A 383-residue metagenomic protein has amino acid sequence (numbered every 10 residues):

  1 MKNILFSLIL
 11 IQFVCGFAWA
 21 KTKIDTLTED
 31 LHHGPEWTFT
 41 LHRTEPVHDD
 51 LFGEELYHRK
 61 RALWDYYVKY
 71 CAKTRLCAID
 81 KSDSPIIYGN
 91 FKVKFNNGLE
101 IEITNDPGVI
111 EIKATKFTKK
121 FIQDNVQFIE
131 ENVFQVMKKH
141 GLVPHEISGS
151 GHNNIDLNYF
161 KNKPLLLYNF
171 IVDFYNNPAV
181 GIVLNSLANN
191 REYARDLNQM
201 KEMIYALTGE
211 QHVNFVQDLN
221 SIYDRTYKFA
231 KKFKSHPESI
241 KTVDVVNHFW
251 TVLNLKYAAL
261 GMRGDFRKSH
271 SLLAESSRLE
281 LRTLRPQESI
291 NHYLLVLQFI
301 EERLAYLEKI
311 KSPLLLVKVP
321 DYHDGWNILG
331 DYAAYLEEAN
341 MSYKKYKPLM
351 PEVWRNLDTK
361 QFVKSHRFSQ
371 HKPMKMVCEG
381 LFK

Functional and structural regions predicted by a protein language model:
M1-K21: Classical Sec-dependent N-terminal signal peptides that target proteins to the secretory pathway
K21-V143, K161-K383: C-terminal accessory/tail domains of diverse enzymes
I147-I155: Short, conserved phosphate-binding/catalytic loop or strand-edge motifs used in phosphoryl-/nucleotidyl-transfer
D156-F160: Short glycine-rich beta-strand segments
